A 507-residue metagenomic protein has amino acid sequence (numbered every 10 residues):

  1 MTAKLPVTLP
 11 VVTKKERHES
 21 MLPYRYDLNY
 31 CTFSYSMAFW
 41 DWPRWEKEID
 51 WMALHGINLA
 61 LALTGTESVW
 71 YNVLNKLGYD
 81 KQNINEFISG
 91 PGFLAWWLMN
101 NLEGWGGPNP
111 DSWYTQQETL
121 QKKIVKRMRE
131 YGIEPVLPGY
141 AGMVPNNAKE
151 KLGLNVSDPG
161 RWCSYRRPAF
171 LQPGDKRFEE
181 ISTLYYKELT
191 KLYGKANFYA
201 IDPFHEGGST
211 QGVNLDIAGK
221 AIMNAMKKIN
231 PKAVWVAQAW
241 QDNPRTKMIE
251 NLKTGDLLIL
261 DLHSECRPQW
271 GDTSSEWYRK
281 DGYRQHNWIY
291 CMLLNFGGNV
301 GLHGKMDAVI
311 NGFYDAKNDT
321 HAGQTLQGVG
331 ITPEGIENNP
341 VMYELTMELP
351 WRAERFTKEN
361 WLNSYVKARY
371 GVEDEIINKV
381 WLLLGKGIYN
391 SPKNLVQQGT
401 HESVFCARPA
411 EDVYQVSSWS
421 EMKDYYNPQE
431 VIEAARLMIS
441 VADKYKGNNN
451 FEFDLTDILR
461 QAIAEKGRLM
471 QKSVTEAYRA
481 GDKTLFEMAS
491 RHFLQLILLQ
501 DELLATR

Functional and structural regions predicted by a protein language model:
K4-L9, R17, L28-Y35, A53 (+7 more regions): Catalytic-core regions of glycoside hydrolase
T13-H18, C31, W40-P43: Catalytic and substrate-binding clefts that recognize carbohydrates or anionic sugar/phosphate headgroups
E19-R25: A short, charged/proline- and glycine-enriched loop that marks the coil->beta-strand transition at the N-terminal
W419-R507: Histidine-centered catalytic/metal-binding microenvironments
